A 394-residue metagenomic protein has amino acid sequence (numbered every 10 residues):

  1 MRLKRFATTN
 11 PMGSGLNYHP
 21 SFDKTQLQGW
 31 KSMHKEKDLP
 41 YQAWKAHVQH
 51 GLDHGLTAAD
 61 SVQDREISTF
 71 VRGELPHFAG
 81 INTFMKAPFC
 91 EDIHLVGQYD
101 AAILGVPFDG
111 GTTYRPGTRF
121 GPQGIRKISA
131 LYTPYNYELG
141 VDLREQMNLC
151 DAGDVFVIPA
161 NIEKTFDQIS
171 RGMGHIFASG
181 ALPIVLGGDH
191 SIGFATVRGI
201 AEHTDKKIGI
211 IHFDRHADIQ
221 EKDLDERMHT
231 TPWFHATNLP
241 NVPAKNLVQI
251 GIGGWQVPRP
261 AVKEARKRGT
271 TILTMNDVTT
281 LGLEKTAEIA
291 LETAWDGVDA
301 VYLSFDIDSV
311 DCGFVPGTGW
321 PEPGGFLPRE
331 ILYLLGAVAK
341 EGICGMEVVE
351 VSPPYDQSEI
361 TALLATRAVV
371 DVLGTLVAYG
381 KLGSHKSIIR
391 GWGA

Functional and structural regions predicted by a protein language model:
R5-A7: N-terminal mitochondrial targeting presequences
N10-P11: Serine/threonine-rich, low-complexity intrinsically disordered segments
N17-A394: Conserved alpha-helical scaffold segments that buttress catalytic/binding sites
